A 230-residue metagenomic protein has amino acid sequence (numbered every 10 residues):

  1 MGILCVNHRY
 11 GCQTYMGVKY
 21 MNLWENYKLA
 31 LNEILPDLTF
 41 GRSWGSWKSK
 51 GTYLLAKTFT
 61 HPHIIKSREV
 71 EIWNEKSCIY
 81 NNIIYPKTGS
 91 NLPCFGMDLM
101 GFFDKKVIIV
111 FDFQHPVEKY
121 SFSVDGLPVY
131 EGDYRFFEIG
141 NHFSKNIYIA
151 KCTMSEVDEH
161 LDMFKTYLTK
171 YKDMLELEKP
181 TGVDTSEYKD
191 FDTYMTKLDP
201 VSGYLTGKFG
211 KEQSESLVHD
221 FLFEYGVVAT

Functional and structural regions predicted by a protein language model:
M1-K19: N-terminal amphipathic/basic-hydrophobic helices that include classical n-h-c signal peptides and signal-anchor
H8, Q13, H61-H63, H115 (+3 more regions): Histidine (H) residue identity feature
G17-F95: Short Lys/Arg-enriched alpha/beta "domain-start" segment
V18, N22, S155-D162, T166 (+4 more regions): Alpha-helix boundary/N-cap detector
D37, G41, K170, M174-T181 (+2 more regions): Surface-exposed polar/charged interaction patches
N81-P180, D184-S186, T193: Extended, non-transmembrane interaction/recognition domains
T181-T230: Alpha-helical oligomerization segments
